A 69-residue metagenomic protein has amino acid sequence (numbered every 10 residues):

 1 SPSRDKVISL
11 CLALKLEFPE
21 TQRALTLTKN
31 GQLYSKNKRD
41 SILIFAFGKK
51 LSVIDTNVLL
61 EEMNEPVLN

Functional and structural regions predicted by a protein language model:
S1-A13: Short, basic-rich loop-to-helix N-cap that marks the start of a DNA-contacting helix
S3, K15-E20, S52: Helix N-cap / loop-to-helix initiation motif
L12-K15, K29: Generic short alpha-helical segment signal, independent of protein family or function, capturing local helix propensity
E20-L51, N57, E61-N69: Short amphipathic recognition helices of helix-turn-helix/homeodomain-type DNA-binding modules
